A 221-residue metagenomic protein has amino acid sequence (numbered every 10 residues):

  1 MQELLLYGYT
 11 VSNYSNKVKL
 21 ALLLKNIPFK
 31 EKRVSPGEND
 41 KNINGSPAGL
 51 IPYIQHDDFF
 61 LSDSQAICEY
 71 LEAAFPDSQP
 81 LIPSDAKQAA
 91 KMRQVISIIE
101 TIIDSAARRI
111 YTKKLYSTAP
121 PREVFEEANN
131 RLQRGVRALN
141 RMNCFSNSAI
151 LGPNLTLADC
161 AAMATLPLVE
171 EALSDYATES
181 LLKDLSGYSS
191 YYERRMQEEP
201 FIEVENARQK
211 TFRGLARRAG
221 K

Functional and structural regions predicted by a protein language model:
M1-E126, F145, I150: GST-like domain detector, emphasizing the conserved glutathione-binding G-site in the N-terminal thioredoxin-like
F29, P121, S180, G220-K221: Juxtamembrane helix-loop transition sites at the ends of transmembrane segments in multi-pass membrane proteins
A86-K87, L155, N206: Short capping/connector residues at structural and topological boundaries
I103-Q197: GST-like fold's C-terminal all-alpha helical module
L151, V204-E205: Extracytoplasmic ligand-binding clamshell segments of periplasmic binding protein
E198-E199, V204: A late-sequence structural motif
A207-K221: Acidic/histidine-enriched, glycine/proline-rich intrinsically disordered or flexible terminal extensions
